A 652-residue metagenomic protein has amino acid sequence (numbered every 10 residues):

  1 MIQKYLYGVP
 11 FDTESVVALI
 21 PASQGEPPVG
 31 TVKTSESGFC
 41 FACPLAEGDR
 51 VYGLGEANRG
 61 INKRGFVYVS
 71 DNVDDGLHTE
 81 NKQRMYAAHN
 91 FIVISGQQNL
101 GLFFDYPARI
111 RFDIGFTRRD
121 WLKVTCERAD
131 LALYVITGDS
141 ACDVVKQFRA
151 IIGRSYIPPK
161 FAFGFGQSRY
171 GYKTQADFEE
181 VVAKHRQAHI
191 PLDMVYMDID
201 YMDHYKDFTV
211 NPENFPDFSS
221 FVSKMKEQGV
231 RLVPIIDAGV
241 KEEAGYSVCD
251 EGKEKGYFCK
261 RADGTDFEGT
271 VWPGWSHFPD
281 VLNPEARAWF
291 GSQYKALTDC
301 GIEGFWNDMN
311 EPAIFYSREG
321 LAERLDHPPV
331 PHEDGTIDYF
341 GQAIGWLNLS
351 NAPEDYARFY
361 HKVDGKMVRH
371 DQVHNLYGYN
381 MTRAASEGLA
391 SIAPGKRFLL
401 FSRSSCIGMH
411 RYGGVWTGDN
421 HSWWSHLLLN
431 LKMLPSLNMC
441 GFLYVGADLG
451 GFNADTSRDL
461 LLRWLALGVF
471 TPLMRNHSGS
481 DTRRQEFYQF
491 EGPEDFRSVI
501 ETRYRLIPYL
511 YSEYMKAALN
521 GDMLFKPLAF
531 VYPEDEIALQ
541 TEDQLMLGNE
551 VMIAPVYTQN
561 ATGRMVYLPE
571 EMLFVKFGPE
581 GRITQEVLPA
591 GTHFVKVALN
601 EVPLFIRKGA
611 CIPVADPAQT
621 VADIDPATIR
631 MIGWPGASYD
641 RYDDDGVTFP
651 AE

Functional and structural regions predicted by a protein language model:
M1-A162, R169-Y170, Q175, V182-Q187 (+5 more regions): Catalytic and substrate-binding clefts that recognize carbohydrates or anionic sugar/phosphate headgroups
F39, L376, T382-F398, S405-V415 (+3 more regions): Catalytic core of carbohydrate-active enzymes
C43-L45, E56, S95, F103-Y106 (+13 more regions): Glycine-rich, histidine-containing beta strand-loop boundary motifs that form or position
V69-S70, M85-A88, E179, R287 (+3 more regions): Short, hydrophobic/amphipathic alpha-helical packing segments that form internal helix faces or helix-helix interfaces
Y86-N90, Q97-N99, P107-R109, D130 (+10 more regions): Extracellular structured ligand-interaction cores
F91, F148, H185, M225 (+3 more regions): A residue-level signal for conserved active-site and pocket-lining positions in enzyme catalytic cores
V93-Q98, A262-D263, P569-E570, P579: Short acidic-glycine loop/turn motifs at beta-strand connectors
P191-F496, V531-Y532, T584-Q585: Aromatic- and carboxylate-enriched substrate-binding clefts and catalytic-loop regions of carbohydrate-active enzymes
